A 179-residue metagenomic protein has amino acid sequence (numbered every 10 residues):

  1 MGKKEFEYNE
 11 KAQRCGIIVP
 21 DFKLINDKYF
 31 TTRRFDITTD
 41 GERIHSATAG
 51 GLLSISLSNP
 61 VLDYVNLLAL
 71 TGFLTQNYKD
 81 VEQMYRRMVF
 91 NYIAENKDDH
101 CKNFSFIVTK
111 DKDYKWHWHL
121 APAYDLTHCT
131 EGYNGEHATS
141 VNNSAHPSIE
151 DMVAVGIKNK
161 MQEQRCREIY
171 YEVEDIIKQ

Functional and structural regions predicted by a protein language model:
M1-L57: Conserved ATP-binding subdomain of kinase catalytic cores across diverse folds
G2-Q13, Y64-G132: Conserved kinase catalytic-core segment
I18, N77, K158-Q162: Short coil/loop linkers at secondary-structure junctions
I18-K23, H100-C101, Q164: Acidic/polar loop patches that form or flank catalytic/metal-binding clefts of enzymes that bind anionic ligands
K23-L24, A49, A121-P122, E168-I169: Beta-strand segments within the central parallel beta-sheet cores of soluble alpha/beta enzyme folds
N26-T31, N103-K110, Y171-E174: A glycine-rich phosphate-binding loop feature that marks nucleotide/adenosyl-phosphate handling sites
G50-L67, V108-Q164: Catalytic-core segments of enzymes that bind and process phosphorylated/nucleotide-bearing substrates
N159-Q179: Middle-to-C-terminal accessory/interaction subdomains
